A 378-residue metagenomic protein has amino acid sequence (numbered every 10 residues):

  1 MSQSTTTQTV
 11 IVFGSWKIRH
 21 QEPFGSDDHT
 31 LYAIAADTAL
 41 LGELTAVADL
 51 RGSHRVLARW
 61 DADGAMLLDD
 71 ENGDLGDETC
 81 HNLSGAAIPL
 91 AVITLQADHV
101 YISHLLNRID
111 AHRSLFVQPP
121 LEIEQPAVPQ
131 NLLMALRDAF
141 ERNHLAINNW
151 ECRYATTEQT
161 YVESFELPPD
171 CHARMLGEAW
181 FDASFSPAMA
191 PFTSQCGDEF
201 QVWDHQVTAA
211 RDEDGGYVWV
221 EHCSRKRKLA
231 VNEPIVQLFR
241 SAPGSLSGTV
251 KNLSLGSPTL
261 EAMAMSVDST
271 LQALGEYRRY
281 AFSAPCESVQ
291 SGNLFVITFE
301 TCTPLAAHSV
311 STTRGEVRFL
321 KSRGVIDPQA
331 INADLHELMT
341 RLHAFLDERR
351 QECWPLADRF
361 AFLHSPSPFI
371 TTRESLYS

Functional and structural regions predicted by a protein language model:
M1-S378: Phosphate-end processing signature that detects enzymes handling 5′-triphosphorylated RNA and polyphosphate
